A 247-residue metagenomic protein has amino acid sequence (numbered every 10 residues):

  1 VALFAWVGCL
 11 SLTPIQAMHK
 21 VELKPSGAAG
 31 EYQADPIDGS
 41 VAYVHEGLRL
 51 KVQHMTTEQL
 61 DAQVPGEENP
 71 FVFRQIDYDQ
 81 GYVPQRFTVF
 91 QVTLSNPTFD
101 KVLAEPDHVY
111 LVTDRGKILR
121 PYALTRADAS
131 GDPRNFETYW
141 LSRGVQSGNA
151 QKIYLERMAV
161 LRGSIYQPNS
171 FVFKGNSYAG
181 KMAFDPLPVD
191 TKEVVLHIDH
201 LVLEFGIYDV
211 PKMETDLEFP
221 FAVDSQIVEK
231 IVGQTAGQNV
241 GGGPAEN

Functional and structural regions predicted by a protein language model:
V1-G8: Bacterial N-terminal signal peptides
C9-N247: Conserved functional micro-motifs across diverse proteins
